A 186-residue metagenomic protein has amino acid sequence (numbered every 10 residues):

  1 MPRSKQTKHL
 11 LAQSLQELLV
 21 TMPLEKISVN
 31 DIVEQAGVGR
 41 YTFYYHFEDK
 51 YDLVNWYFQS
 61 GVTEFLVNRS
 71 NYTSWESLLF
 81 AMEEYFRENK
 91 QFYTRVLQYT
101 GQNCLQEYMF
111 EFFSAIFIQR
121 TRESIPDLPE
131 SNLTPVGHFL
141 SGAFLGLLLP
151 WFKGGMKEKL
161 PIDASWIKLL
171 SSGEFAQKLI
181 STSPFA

Functional and structural regions predicted by a protein language model:
M1-M22, K26, D31: Basic, helix-initiating cap at the start of DNA-binding domains
L11, N30-Q35, F43, F86: Append "Primarily bacterial transcriptional regulators
V20-L24, G37-V54: HTH DNA-binding helix-turn interface
S28, F58-E64, Y72: Short, basic, alpha-helical segments at the C-terminal edge of helix-turn-helix-like DNA-binding modules
S28, T42, F92: Residues in the helix-turn-helix
V67-F92: Hydrophobic alpha-helical connector segments
Q102-G146, L169: Amphipathic alpha-helical packing segments from all-alpha helical-bundle domains
L149-A186: C-terminal peripheral helix-coil segments that are non-catalytic and often amphipathic
